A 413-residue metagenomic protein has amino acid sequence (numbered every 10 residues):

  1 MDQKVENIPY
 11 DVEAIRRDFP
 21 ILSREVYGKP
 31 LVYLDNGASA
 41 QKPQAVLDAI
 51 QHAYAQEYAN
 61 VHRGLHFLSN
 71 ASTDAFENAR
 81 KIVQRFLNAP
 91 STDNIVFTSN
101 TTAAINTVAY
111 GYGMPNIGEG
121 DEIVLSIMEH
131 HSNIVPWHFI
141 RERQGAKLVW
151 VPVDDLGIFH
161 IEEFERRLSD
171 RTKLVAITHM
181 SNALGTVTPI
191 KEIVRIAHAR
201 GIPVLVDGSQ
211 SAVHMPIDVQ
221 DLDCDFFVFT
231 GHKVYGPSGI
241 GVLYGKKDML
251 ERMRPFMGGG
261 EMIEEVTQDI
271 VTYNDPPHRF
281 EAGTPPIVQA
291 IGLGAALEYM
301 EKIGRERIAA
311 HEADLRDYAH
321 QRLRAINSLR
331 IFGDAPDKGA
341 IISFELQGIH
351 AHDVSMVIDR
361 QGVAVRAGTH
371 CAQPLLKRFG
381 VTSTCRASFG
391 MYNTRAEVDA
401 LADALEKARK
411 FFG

Functional and structural regions predicted by a protein language model:
M1-G413: Pyridoxal 5′-phosphate
